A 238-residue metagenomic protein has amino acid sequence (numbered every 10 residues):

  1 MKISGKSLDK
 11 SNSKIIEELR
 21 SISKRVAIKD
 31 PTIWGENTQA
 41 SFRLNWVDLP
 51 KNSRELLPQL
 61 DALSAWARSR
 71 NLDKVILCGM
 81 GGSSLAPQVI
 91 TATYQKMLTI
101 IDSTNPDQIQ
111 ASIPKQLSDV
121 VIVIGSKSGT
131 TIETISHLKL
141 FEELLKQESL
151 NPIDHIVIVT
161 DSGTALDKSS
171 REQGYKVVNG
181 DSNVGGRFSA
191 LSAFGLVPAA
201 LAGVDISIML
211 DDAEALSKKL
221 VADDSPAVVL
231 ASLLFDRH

Functional and structural regions predicted by a protein language model:
M1-A65: Extended, charge-enriched "interface" segments that sit outside catalytic cores
M1-K24, A200, V204, I208-S225: Solvent-exposed, charged interface segments at domain starts and junctions
R25-W34, D161-L166, V177-V178, P226-S232: Short, functional N-terminal and low-complexity linear motifs
G35-N37, P114, L166-S170, A231-R237: Short hydrophobic/aromatic-rich motifs at helix boundaries and adjacent loops
N52-R68, S225-R237: A short, well-structured juxtamembrane/interface segment
A62-V221: Glycine-rich phosphate-binding loops that contact phosphosugars or nucleotide phosphates
A190-A200, A227-H238: Active-site-proximal catalytic alpha-helix in oxidoreductases
